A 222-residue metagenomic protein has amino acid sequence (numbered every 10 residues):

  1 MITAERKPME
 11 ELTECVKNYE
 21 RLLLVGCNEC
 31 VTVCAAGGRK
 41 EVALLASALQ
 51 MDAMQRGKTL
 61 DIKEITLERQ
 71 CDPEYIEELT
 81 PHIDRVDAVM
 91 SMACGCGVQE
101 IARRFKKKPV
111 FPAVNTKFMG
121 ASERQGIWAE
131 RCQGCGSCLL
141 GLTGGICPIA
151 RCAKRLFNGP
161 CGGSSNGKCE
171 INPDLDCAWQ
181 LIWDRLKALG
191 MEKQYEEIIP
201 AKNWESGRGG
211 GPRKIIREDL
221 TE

Functional and structural regions predicted by a protein language model:
M1-E64, E78-V89, R103-L142, I146-E222: Iron-sulfur (Fe-S) cluster-binding modules
E68-L79: Structural motif
S91-G95: N-terminal glycine-rich "phosphate-gripper" loop used for MgATP/nucleotide binding and carboxylate activation
G97-Q99: Short, well-ordered alpha-helical microsegments
